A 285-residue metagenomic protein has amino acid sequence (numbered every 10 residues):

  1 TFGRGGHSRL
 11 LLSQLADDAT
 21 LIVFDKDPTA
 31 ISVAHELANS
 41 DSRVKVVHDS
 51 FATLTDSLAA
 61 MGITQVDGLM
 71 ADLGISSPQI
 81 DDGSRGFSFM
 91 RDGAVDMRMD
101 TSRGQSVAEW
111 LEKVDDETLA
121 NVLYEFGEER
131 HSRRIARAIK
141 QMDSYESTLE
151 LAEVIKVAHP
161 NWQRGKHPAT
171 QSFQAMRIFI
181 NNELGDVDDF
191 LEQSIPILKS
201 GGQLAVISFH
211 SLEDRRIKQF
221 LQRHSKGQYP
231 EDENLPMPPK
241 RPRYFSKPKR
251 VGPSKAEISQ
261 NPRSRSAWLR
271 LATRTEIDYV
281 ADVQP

Functional and structural regions predicted by a protein language model:
F2-P285: S-adenosyl-L-methionine-dependent methyltransferase catalytic core, i.e., the SAM/SAH-binding region
